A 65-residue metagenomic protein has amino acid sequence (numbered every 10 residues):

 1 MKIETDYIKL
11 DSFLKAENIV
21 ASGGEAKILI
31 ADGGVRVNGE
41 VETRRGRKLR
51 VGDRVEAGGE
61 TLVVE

Functional and structural regions predicted by a protein language model:
T5-V51: A basic, amphipathic helix-loop patch mediating RNA/tRNA/ribosome contacts
R54-E65: A positively charged, amphipathic N-terminal helix/segment that binds anionic biomolecules
